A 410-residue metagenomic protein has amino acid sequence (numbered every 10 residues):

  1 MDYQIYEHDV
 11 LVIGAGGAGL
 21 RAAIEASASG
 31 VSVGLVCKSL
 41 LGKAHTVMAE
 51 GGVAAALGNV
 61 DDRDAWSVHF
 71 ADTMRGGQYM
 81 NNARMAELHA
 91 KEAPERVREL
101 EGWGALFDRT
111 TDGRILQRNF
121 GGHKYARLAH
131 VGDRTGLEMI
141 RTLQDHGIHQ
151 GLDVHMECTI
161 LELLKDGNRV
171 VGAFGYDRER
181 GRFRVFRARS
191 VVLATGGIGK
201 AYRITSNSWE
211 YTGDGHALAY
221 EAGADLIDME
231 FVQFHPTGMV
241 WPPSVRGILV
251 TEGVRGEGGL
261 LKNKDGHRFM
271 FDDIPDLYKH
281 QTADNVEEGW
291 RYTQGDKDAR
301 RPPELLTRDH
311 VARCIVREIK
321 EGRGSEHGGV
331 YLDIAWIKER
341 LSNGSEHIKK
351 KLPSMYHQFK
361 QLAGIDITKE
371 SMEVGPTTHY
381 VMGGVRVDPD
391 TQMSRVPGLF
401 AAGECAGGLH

Functional and structural regions predicted by a protein language model:
I5-H8, R180-S190, R395-V396: Core beta-strand elements of the Rossmann-like FAD/NAD(P) dinucleotide-binding domain in flavoenzyme oxidoreductases
V10-L35: N-terminal Rossmann-like FAD-binding beta1-loop-alpha1 element of flavoenzymes
S27-V53: Glycine-rich FAD pyrophosphate-binding loop
L41, D225-Q361: An anion/pyrophosphate-binding glycine-rich loop and adjacent beta-alpha core in soluble alpha-beta enzymes
A55-H89: Glycine-rich active-site loop/strand segments that organize a redox cofactor
R96, E101-R182, R187, A194 (+4 more regions): Conserved redox-cofactor binding core of oxidoreductases
L161-Y176, H347-A406: A glycine-rich dinucleotide-binding beta-alpha-beta segment and adjacent secondary-structure elements that constitute
S190-I248: Glycine-rich loop(s) and the adjacent beta-strand/alpha-helix scaffold that form part
